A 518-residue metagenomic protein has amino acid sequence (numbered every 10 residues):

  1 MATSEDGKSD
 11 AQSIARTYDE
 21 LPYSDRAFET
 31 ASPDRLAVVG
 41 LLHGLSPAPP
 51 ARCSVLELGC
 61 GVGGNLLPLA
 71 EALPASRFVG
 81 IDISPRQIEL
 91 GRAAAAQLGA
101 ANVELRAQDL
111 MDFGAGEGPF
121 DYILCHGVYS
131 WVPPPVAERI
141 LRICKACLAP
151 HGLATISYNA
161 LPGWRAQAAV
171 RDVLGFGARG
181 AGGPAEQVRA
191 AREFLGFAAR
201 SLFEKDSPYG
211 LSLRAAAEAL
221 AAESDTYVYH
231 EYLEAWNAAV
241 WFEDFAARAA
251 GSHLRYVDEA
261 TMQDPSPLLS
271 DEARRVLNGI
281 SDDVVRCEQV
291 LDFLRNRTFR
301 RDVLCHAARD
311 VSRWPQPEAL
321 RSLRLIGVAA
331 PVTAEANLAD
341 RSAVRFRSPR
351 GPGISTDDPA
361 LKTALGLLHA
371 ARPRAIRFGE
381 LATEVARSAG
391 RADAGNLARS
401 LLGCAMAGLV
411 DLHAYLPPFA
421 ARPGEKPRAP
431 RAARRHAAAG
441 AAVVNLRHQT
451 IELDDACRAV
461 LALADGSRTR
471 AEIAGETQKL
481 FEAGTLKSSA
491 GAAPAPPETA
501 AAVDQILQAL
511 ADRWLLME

Functional and structural regions predicted by a protein language model:
E20, F28-C53: Conserved alpha-helix/loop element of class I SAM-dependent methyltransferases that forms part of the SAM/SAH-binding
V62-A75: Conserved SAM-binding loop of SAM-dependent methyltransferases across substrates and taxa, primarily the Class I
S84: Conserved SAM/SAH-binding beta-strand->alpha-helix loop
G99-L110: Conserved SAM-binding strand-loop segment of SAM-dependent methyltransferases
G114-I123: A short acidic, Gly/Pro-enriched loop at the edge of an enzyme's catalytic core that lines a small-molecule cofactor
E138-P150: A short glycine-rich, Lys/Arg-flanked "PGG" loop and its adjoining helix->strand segment in the class I
I156-G182, A190-K205: Conserved class I S-adenosyl-L-methionine
P267-I280, V284-P315, P349-E518: Long, charge-rich, low-complexity alpha-helical segments
